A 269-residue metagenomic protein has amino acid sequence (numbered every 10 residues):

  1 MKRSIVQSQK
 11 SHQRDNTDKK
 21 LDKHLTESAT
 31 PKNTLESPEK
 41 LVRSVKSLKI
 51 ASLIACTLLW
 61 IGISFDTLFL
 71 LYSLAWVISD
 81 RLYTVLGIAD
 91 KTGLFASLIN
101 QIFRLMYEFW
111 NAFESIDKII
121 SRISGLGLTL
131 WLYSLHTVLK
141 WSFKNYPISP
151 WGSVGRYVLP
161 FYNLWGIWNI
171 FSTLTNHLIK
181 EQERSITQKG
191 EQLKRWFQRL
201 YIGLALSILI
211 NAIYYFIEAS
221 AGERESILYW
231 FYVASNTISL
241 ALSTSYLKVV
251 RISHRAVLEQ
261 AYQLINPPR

Functional and structural regions predicted by a protein language model:
M1-R43, E259-R269: Low-complexity, intrinsically disordered extramembrane tails and loops of integral membrane proteins
L41-S64, P147-V158, K189-I208: Alpha-helical membrane-anchoring segments
F65-S121, K194, L206-S239: Membrane-helix interface segments in multi-pass membrane proteins
K118-T137, A241-H254: Transmembrane alpha-helical segments in integral membrane proteins
I123-N145, I170-L178: Internal transmembrane alpha-helix with an interfacial aromatic "cap," most often the third helix
V138, S142-V158, I179-I186, L264-P267: Juxtamembrane inter-helical linkers in multi-pass membrane proteins
P150-T173: Hydrophobic, aromatic-rich membrane-embedded alpha-helical segments
W168-Y201: Membrane-interface alpha-helices
